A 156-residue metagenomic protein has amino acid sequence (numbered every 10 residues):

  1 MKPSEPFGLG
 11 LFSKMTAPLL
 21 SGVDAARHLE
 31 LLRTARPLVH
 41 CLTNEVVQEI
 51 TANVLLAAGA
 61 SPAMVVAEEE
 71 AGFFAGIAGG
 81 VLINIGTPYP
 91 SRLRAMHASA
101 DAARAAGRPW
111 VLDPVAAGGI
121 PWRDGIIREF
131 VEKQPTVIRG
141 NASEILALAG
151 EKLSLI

Functional and structural regions predicted by a protein language model:
P3-L11: Low-complexity, intrinsically disordered Ser/Thr/Pro- and acidic-rich segments
L11-A105, P109: Small-residue (G/A/S/T)-rich helix-start motifs and N-terminal tracts that mark the onset
G86, V115-A117, S143: Active-site beta-loop-alpha junctions enriched in small/polar residues
G107-R128: Ser/Thr/Gly-rich flexible loops in soluble cytosolic domains mediating phosphotransfer, phosphorylation
P121-I156: Conserved phosphate/ATP/ADP-binding segment of small-molecule kinases
